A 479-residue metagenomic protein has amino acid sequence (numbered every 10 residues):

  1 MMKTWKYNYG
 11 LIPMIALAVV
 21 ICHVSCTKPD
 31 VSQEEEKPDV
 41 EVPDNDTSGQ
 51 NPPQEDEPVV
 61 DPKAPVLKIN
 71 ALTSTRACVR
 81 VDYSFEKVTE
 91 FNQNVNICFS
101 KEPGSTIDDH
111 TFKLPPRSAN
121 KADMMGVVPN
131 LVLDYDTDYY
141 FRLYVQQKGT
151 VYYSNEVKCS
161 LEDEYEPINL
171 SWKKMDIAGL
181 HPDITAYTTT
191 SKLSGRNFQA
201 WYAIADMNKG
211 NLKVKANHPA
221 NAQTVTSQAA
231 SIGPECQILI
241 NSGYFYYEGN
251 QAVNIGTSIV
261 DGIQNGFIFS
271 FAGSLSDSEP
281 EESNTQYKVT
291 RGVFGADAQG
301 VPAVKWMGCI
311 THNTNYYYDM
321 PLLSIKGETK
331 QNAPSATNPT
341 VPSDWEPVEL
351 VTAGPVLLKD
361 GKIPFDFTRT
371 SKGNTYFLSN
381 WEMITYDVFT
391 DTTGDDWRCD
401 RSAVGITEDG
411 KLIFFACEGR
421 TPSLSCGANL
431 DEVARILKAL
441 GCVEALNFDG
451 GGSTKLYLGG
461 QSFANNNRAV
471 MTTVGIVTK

Functional and structural regions predicted by a protein language model:
M1-Y7: N-terminal secretory signal peptides that target proteins for export/translocation
Y7-G10, M14-L67, C159-S171: Bacterial Sec-dependent N-terminal signal peptides
V60-D163: Short, surface-exposed linear motifs at loops/turns and structural transition points
T75, S194-N197, T285-K288, E349 (+2 more regions): A short catalytic or substrate-binding loop motif that flags glycine-/basic-rich loops and adjacent residues that bind
D163-H312: Zymogen propeptides
D206-K209, E248, G295-A303, L358-G361 (+3 more regions): Short acidic-glycine loop/turn motifs at beta-strand connectors
E248-T393: Active-site-adjacent helix-turn-beta-strand microarchitecture at beta-sheet edges that either contains or buttresses
G249-P280, Y386-E444, F448, S453-K479: Conserved, well-ordered active-site substructure
